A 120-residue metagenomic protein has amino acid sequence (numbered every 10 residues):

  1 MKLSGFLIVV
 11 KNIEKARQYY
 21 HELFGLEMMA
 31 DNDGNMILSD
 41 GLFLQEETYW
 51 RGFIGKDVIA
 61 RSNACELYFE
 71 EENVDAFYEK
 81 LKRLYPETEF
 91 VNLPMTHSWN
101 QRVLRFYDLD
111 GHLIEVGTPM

Functional and structural regions predicted by a protein language model:
M1-K15, C65-L67: N-terminal beta-strand motif that seeds the catalytic metal site of vicinal oxygen chelate
M1-K2, I59-A64, H97-S98: Short glycine-enriched loop/turn motifs at secondary-structure junctions
E14-L26: Amphipathic alpha-helical segments
K15, N73-E79: Short, conserved charged micro-motifs
G25-A30, E87-V91: Short secondary-structure junctions
E27-R61, L113-T118: Conserved short beta-strand elements that form part of the metal-binding/catalytic scaffold of enzyme active sites
M36, C65, N100-L104: Short beta-strand micro-motifs in enzyme catalytic cores
Y78-M120: Vicinal oxygen chelate
